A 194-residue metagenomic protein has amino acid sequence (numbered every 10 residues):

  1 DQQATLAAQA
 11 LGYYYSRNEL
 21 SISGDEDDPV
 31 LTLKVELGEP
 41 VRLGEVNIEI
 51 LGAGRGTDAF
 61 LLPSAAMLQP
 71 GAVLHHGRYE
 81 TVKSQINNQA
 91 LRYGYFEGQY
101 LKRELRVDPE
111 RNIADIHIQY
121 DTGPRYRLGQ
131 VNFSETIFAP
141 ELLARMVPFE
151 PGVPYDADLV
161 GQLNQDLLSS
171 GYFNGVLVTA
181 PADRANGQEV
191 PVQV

Functional and structural regions predicted by a protein language model:
D1-V194: Periplasmic polypeptide-binding modules associated with outer-membrane biogenesis and secretion
